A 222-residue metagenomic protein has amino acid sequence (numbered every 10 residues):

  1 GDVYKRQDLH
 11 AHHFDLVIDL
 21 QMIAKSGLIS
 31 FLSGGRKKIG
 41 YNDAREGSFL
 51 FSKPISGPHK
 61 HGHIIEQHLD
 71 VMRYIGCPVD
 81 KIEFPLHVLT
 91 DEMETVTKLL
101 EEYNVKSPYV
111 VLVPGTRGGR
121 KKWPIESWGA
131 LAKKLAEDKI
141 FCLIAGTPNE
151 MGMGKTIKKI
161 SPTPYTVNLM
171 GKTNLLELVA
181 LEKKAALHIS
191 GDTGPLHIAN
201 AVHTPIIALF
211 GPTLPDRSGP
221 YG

Functional and structural regions predicted by a protein language model:
G1-G222: Catalytic machinery of carbohydrate-active enzymes, primarily nucleotide-sugar-dependent glycosyltransferases
